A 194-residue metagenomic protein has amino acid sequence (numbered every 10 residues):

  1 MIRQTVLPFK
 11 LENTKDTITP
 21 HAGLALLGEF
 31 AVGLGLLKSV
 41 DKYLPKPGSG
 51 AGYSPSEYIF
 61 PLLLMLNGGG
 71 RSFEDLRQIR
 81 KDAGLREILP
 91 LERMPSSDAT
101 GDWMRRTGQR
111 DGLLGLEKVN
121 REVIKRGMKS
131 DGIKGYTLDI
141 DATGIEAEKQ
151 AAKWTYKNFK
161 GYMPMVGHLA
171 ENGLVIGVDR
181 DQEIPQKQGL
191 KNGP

Functional and structural regions predicted by a protein language model:
M1-G161, V166-Q186, K191-P194: Dynamic "connector" segments at or just before major functional cores
